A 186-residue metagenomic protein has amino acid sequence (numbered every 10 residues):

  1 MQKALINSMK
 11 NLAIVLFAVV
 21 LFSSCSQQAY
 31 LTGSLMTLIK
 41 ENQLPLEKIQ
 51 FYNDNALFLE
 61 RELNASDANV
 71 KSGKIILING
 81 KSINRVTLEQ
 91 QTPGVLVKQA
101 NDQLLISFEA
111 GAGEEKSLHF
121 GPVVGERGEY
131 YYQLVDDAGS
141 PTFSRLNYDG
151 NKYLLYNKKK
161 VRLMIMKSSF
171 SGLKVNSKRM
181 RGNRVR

Functional and structural regions predicted by a protein language model:
Q2-A13: Bacterial N-terminal signal peptides that target proteins for export
L21-S24: C-terminal motif of bacterial Sec signal peptides marking the signal peptidase cleavage site
S26-A29: Bacterial signal peptide processing site
T32-D54: Post-signal peptide N-terminal segment of mature Sec-exported envelope proteins
L46-I76: Post-signal-peptide N-terminal segment of Sec-exported extracytoplasmic proteins
L46-K48, E89-Q91, N101-Q103, E115 (+3 more regions): Extracytoplasmic
S82-G125: Mid-length scaffold segments of soluble, non-membrane domains
G128, L134-R186: C-terminal partner/receptor-binding element of secreted or periplasmic proteins
